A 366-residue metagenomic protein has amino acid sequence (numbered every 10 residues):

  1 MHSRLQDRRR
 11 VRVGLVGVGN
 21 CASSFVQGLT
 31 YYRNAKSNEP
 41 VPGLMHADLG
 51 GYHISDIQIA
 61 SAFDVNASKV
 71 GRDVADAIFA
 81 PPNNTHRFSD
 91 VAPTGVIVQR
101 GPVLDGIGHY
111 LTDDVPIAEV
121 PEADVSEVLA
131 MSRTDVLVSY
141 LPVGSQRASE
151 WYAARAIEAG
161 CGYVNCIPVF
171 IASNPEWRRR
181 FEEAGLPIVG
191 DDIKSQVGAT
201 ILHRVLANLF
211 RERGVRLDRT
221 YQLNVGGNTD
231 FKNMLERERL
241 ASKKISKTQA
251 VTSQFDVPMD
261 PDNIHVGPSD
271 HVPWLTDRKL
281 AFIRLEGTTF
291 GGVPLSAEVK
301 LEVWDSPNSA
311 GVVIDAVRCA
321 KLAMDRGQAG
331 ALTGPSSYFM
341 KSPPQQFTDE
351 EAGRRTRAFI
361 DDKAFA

Functional and structural regions predicted by a protein language model:
H2-A154, E158, R237-I245, A281 (+1 more regions): N-terminal glycine-/serine-/threonine-rich beta1-alpha1-beta2 phosphate-ribose binding loop of Rossmann-like
V16, Q58, K69, D76-N83 (+3 more regions): Active-site-lining helix/loop region of Rossmann-like oxidoreductase modules
G17-S23, P142-R147, I167-S173, K194-T200 (+1 more regions): Gly/Ser/Thr-rich loops at beta-strand to alpha-helix junctions that form or flank small-molecule/cofactor-binding
C21-L29, E176-R180, V205: Alpha-helical scaffold elements adjacent to nucleotide-binding pockets in ATP/GTP-utilizing enzyme cores
S139, I188, D192-I193: Active-site-proximal segments of catalytic enzyme domains that coordinate small-molecule cofactors or metal ions
V143-E158, C166-P187: Rossmann-fold NAD(P)-binding glycine/threonine-rich loop
Y163, P187-I188, L217: Hydrophobic beta-strand scaffold residues
N308-A366: NAD(P)-dependent Rossmann-like dehydrogenase/reductase catalytic/cofactor-binding core
